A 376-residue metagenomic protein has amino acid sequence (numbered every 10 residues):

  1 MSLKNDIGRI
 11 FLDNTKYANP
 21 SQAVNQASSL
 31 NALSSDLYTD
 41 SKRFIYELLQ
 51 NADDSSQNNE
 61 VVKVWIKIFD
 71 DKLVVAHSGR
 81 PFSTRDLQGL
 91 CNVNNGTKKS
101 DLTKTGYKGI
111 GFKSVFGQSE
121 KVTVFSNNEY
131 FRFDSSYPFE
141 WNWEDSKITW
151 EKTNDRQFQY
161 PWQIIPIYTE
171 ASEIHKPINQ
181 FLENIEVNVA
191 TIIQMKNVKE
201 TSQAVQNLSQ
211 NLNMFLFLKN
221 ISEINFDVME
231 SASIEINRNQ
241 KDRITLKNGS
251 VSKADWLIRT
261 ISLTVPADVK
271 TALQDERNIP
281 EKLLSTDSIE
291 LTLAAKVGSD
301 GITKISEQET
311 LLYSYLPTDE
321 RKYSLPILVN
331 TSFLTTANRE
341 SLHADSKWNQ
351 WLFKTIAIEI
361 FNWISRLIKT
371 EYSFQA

Functional and structural regions predicted by a protein language model:
M1-Q180, N184: GHKL (Bergerat-fold) ATPase N-terminal catalytic module, capturing the glycine-rich phosphate-binding loop and acidic
S28-N31, V62, D70, S119 (+1 more regions): GHKL/Bergerat-fold ATPase module
